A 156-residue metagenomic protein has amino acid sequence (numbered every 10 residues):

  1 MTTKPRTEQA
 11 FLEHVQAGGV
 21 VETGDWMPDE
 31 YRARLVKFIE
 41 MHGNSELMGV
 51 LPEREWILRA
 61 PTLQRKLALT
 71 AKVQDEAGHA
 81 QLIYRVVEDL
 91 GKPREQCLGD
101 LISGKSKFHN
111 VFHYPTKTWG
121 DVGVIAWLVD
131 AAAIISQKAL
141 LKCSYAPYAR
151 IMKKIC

Functional and structural regions predicted by a protein language model:
M1-G19, G24-M27: Extreme N-terminal leader/anchor segments
T2-F11, K72-D100: Conserved alpha-helical segments that form or flank metal/cofactor-binding pockets of metalloenzymes
E13, A33, K37, M41 (+6 more regions): Charged/polar, solvent-exposed surface patches and flexible loops
G19-E40, L101-A126, C143: Acidic/His metal-coordination segments adjacent to aromatic residues that form catalytic metal sites in metalloenzymes
M27-Y31, G49-A71, A133-Y148: Helix-loop segments that flank and shape redox-cofactor active sites
I39-V50, K72-V87, K105, G123-I134 (+1 more regions): Alpha-helical transition-metal enzyme core signature, strongest for iron centers
K66-L69, H109-G123, Q137-L140, Y148-I151: Short acidic, glycine/Ser/Thr-rich loop/turn "cap" segments at secondary-structure junctions
E95-L98, A146-M152: Short acidic alpha-helical/loop segments enriched in Asp/Glu that coordinate divalent cations
